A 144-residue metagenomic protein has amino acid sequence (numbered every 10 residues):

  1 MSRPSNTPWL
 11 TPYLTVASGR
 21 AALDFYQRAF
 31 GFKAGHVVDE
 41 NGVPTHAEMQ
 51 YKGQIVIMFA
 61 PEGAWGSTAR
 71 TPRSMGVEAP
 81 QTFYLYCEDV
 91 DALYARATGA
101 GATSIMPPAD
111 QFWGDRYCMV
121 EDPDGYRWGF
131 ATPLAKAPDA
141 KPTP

Functional and structural regions predicted by a protein language model:
M1-Y13, L23-E121, A131-P144: Vicinal oxygen chelate
V16-R20: Short acidic-aromatic low-complexity motifs
D124: C-terminal catalytic core of tyrosine-transesterase DNA break-rejoin enzymes
